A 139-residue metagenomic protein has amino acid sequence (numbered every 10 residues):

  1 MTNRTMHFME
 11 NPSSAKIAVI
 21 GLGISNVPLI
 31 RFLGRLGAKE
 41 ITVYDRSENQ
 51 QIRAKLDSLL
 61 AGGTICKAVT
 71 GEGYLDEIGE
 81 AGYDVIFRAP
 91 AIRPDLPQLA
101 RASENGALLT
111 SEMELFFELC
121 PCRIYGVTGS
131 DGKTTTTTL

Functional and structural regions predicted by a protein language model:
T2-S14, L75-D76, L115-F117: A short, basic/flexible loop-to-alpha-helix module at the beginning of a structural domain
K16, D84-V85: Structural motif
K16-L29: Glycine-rich adenosine-cofactor-binding loop
G34-R35, D76-Y83, P90-L139: Phosphate-binding loop of NTP-binding sites
A38-D57: NAD(P)-binding Rossmann-fold cofactor-contacting core
Y44-D45, V69-T70, L108-E112: General beta-strand structural signal in soluble alpha/beta enzymes
I52-G63, P97-A102: Short, aromatic/basic amphipathic alpha-helical patches
G63-E77: Glycine-rich, highly charged phosphate/nucleotide-binding loops
